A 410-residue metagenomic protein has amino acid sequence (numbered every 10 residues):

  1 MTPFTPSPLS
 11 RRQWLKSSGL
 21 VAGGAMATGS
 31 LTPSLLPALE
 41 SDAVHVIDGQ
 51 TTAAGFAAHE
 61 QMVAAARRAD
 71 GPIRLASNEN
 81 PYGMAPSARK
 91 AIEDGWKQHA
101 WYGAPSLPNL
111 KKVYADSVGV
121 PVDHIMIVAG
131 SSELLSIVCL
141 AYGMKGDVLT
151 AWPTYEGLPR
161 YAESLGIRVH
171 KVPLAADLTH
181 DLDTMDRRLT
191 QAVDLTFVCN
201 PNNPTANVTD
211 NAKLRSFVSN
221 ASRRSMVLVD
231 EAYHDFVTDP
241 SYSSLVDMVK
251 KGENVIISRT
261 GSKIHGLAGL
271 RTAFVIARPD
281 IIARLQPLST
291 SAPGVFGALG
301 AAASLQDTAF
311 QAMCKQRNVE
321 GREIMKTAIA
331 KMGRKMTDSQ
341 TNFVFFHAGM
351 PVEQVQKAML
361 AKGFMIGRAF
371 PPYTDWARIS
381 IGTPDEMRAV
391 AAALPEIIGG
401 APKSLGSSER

Functional and structural regions predicted by a protein language model:
M1-Q13: N-terminal secretory signal peptides
L31-S77, G83-D94, L405-R410: C-terminal segment of N-terminal export signals and the immediately downstream linker at the start of the mature
H99, N109-D147: Phosphate-binding glycine-rich loop
A141-Y161: Conserved PLP-anchoring active-site segment centered on the Schiff-base-forming lysine
L174-A176, V319, K331-K362: Conserved PLP-binding catalytic core of the aspartate aminotransferase-like
L182-Q191, N207-V227, E231-I264: Active-site pre-lysine segment of PLP-dependent enzymes
N254-T337: PLP-dependent aminotransferase class I/II
A361-K362, F370-R410: PLP-dependent enzyme catalytic core of the Aspartate aminotransferase-like
